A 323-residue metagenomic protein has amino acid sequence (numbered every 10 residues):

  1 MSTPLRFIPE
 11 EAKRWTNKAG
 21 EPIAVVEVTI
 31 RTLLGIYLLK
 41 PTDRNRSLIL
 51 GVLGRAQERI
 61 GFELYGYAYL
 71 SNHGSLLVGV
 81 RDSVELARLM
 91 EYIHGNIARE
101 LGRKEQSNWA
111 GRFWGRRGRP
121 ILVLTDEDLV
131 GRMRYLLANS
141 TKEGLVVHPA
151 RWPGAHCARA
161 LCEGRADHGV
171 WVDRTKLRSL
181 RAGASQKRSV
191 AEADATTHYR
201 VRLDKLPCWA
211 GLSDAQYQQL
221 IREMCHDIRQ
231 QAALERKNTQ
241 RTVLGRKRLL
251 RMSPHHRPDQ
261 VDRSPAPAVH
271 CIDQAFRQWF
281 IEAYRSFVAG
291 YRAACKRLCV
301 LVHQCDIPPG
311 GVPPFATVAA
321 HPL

Functional and structural regions predicted by a protein language model:
M1-L323: Short catalytic/metal-binding and nucleic-acid-binding patches
